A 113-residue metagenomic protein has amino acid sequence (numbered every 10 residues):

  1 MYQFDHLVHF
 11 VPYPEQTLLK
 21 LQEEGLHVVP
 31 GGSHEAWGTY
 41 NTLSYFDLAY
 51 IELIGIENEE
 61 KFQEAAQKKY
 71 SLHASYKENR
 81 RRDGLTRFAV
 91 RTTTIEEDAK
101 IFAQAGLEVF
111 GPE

Functional and structural regions predicted by a protein language model:
M1-F4, H9-V29, T39, F46-E113: Glyoxalase I/VOC metalloenzyme domain signal
H34-W37: A short beta-turn/loop motif at secondary-structure boundaries
